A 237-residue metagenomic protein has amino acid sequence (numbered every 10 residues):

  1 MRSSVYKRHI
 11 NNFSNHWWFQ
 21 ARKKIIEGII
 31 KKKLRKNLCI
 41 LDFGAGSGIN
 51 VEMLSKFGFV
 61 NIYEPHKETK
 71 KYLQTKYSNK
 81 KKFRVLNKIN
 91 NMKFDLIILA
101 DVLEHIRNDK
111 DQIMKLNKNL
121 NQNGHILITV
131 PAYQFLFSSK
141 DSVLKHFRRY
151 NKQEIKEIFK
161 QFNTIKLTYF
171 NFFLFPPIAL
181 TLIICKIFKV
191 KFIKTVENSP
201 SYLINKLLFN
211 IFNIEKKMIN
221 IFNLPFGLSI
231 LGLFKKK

Functional and structural regions predicted by a protein language model:
M1-M92, L96-A100, K110-I113, Y202 (+2 more regions): Conserved N-terminal segment of class I S-adenosyl-L-methionine
S4-V5, N12-N15, L174-K237: A C-terminal cap/extension of S-adenosyl-L-methionine-dependent methyltransferases that defines the acceptor-substrate
K7-F13, I126-R148, K152-I158: Short, glycine-/aromatic-enriched active-site segment of Class I SAM-dependent methyltransferases
L34, L120-Q122, F159: A generic alpha-to-beta junction signature in SAM-dependent methyltransferases
A100-L103, T129: Residues lining the SAM
K110-H125: A short glycine-rich, Lys/Arg-flanked "PGG" loop and its adjoining helix->strand segment in the class I
N163-F173: Conserved S-adenosyl-L-methionine
